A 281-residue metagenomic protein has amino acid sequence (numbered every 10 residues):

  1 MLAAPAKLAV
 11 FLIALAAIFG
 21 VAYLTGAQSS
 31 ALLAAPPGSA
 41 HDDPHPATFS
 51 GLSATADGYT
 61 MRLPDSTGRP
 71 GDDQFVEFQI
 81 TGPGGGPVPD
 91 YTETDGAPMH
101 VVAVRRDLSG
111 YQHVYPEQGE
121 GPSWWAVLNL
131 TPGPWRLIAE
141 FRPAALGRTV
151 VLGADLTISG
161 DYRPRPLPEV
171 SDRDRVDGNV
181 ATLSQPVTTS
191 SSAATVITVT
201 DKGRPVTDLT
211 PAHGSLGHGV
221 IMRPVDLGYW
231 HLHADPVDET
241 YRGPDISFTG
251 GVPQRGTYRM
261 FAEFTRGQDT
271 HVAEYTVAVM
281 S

Functional and structural regions predicted by a protein language model:
M1-S281: Intrinsically disordered, low-complexity terminal tails/loops enriched in metal-binding residues
